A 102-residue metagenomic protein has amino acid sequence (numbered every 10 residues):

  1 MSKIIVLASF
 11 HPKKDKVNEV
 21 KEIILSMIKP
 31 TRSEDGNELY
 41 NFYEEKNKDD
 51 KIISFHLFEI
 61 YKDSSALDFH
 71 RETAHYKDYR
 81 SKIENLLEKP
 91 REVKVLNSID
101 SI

Functional and structural regions predicted by a protein language model:
S2, N41-D50, S81-I102: Glycine-rich beta-strand-turn "strand-cap" elements at beta-sheet edges
I5-F10: Active-site-flanking beta-strand signature of metal-NTP-handling nucleotidyl enzymes and homologous cyclase-like
K14, K46, Y61-S64: Feature marks short, surface-exposed loop/turn motifs that line or immediately flank catalytic pockets and channel
D15-V20: Short, conserved charged micro-motifs
S26, P30-E38, I60-K94: An amphipathic, aromatic/His-enriched active-site/gating alpha helix that lines ligand/cofactor pockets
K29-F55: Short, glycine- and small/hydrophobic-rich beta-strand elements in well-ordered beta-sheets
